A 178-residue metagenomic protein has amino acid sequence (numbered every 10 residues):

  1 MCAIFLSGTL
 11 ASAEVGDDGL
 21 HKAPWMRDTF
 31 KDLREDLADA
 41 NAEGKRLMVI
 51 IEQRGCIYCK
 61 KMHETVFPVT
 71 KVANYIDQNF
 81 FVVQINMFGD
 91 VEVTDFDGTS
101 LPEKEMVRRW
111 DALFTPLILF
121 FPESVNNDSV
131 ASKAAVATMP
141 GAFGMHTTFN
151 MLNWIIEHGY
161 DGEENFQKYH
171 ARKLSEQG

Functional and structural regions predicted by a protein language model:
M1-G8: Bacterial N-terminal signal peptides
S12-M26: N-proximal helix/coil linker or "cap" segments that precede and/or mark the start of modular domains
R27-T29, V69-L101: Thiol-based oxidoreductase modules, predominantly thioredoxin-like and allied folds used for disulfide exchange
D28-L47, I76: A short beta-strand-turn-helix
N41-A42, N74-D77, W110-F114: Extracellular/periplasmic catalytic domains that process cell-envelope and extracellular macromolecules
E43-I57, V82: Short active-site neighborhood of thiol/selenol oxidoreductases, capturing the structured segment around
Q53-F67: Conserved redox-active cysteine motifs that mediate thiol-disulfide chemistry, especially di-cysteine Cys-X(1-2)-Cys
R108-E163: Non-catalytic, surface beta->alpha helical segment in thiol-disulfide oxidoreductase systems
